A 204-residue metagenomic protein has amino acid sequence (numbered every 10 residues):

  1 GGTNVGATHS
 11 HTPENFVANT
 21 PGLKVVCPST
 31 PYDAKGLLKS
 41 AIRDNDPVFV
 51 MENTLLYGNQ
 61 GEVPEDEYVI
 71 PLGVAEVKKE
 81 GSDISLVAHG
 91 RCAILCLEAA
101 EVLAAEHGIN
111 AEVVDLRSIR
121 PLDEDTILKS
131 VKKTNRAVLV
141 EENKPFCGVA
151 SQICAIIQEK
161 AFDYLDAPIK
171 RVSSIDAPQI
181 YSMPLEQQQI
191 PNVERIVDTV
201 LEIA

Functional and structural regions predicted by a protein language model:
G1-D44, T199: Conserved thiamine diphosphate
D46-P47, P168: A generic secondary-structure signal marking the coil-to-beta-strand transition
T54-A204: Thiamine diphosphate
